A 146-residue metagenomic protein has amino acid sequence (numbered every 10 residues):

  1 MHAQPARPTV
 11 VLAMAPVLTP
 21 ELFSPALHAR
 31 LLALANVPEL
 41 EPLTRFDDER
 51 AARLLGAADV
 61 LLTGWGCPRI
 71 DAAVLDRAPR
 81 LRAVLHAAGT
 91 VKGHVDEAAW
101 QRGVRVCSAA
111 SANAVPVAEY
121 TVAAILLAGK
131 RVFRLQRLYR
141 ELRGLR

Functional and structural regions predicted by a protein language model:
M1-V60: N-terminal glycine-/charge-rich "phosphate-binding" loop or analogous flexible N-terminal tail
L40-F46, G64-C67, E141-R146: Short gly/ser/thr-rich secondary-structure transition/capping motifs
D47-R50, R69-A73, H94-V95: Short acidic active-site motifs
K92-V104: Rossmann-fold NAD(P)-binding glycine/threonine-rich loop
R102-V104, A109-R146: Phosphate-binding beta-alpha-beta segment of Rossmann-like dinucleotide-binding domains, i.e., the NAD(P)
